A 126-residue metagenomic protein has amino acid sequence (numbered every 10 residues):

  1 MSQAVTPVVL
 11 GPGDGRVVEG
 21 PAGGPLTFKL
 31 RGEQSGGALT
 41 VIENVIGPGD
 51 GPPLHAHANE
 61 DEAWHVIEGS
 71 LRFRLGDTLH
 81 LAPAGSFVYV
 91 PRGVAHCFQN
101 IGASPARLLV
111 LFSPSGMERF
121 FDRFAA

Functional and structural regions predicted by a protein language model:
M1-S2, V45, S115, A125: Glyoxalase I/VOC metalloenzyme domain signal
M1-T40, A126: A short, N-terminal "cap"/entry segment at the start of jelly-roll beta-barrel domains of the cupin/DSBH fold
L10-G11, S70, D77-A95: Short acidic-glycine-tyrosine-enriched beta hairpin
L30-R31, P53-A58, Q99-I101: Short histidine-centered beta-strand/loop micro-motifs that create catalytic or ligand/metal-coordination sites
G32-S35, N44-D50: Long, hydrophobic N-terminal alpha-helical segment
S35, R72, R92-E118: Ligand-binding loop in jelly-roll beta-barrel domains
V41-P48, A56-L75, L111: Short, conserved beta-strand element in jelly-roll/cupin
